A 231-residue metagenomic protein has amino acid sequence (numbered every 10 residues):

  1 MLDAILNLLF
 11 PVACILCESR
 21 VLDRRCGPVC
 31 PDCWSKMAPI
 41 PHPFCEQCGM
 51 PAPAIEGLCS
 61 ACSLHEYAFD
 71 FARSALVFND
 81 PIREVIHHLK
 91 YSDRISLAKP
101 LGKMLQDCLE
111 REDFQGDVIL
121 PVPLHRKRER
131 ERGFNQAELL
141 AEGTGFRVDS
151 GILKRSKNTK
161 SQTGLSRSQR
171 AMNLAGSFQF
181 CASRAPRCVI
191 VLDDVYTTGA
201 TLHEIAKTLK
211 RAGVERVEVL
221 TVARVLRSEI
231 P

Functional and structural regions predicted by a protein language model:
M1-P231: Glycine-rich phosphate/pyrophosphate-handling loop used in enzymes and phosphotransfer proteins
